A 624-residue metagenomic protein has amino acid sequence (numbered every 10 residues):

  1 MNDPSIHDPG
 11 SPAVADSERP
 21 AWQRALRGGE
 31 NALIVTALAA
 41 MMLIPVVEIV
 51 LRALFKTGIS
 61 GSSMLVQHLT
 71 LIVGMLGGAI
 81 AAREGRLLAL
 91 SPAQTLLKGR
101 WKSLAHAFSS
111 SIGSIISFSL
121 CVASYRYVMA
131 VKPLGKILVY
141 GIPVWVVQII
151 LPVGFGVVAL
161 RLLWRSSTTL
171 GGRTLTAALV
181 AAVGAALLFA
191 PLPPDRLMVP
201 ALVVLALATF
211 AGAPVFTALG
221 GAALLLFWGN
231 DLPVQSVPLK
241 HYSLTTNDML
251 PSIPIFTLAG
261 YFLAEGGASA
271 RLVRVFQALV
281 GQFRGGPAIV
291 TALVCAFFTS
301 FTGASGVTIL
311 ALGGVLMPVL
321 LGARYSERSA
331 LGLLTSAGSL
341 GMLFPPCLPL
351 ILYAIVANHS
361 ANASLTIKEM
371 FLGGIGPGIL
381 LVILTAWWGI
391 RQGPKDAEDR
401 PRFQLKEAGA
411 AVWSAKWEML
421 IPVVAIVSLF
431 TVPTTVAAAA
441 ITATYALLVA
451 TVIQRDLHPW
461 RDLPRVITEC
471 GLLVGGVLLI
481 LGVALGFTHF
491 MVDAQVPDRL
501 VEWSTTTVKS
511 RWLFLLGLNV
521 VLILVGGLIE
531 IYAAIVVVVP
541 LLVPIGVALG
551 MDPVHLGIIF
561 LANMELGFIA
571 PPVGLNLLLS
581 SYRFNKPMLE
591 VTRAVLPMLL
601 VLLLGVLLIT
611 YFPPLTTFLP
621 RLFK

Functional and structural regions predicted by a protein language model:
N2-I6, S11, G135, V139 (+2 more regions): Alpha-helical transmembrane segments of multi-pass membrane transport proteins
N2-P194, L479: Alpha-helical transmembrane segments and membrane-interface helix-loop junctions in multi-pass membrane proteins
